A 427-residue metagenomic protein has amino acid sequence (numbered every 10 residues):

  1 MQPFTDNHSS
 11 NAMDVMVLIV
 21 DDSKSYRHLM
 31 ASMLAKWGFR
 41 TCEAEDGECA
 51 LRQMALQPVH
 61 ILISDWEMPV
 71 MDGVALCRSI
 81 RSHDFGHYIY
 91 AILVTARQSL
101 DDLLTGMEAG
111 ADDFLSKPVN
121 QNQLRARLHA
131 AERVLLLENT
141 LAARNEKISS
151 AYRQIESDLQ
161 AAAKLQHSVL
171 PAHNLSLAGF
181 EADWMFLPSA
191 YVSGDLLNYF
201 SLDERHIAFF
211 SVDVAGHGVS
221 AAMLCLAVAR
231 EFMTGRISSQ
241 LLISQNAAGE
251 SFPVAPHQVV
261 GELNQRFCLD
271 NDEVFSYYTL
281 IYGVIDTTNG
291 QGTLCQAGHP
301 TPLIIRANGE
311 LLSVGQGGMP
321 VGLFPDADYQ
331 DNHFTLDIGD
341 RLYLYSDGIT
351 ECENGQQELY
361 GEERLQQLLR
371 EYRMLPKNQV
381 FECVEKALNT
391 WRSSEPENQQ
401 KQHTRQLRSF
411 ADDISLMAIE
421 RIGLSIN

Functional and structural regions predicted by a protein language model:
V15, S25, E45-C49, D72-R78: Acidic catalytic/metal-coordinating carboxylates
V15-M16, K24-C42, R52: Two-component/phosphorelay signaling modules centered on CheY-like receiver
E43-I61: Acidic, metal-coordinating helix/loop segments flanking the phosphotransfer/catalytic sites of two-component signaling
M68, I80: Receiver (REC) domain active-site loop signature in two-component systems and cognate sites in sensor histidine kinases
P69, K117: A Lys-centered signature of the CheY-like receiver
R144-R341, T390-N427: … and, occasionally, acidic/histidine-rich disordered N-termini of signaling adaptors
